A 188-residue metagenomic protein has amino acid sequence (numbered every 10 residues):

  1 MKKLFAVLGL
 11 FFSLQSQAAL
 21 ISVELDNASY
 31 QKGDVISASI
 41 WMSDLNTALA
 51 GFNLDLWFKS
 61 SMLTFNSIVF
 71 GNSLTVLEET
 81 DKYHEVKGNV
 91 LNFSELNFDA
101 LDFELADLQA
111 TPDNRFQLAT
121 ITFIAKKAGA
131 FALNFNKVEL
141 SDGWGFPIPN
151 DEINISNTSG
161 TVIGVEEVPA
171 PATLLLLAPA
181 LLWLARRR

Functional and structural regions predicted by a protein language model:
L4-S13, L177-A180: Sec-dependent N-terminal signal peptides
L14-A19: Sec/Tat signal peptide C-region and signal peptidase I cleavage site
V23-N27: Surface-exposed, proline-enriched loop/turn segments that connect beta strands in immunoglobulin-like
Y30-T80: Low-complexity, serine/threonine/proline/glycine-rich extracellular segments that form mucin-like
N46, V76-F131: Structured beta-strand segments within beta-sheet-rich domains
K126-D142: Contiguous beta-strand segments of beta-sheet-rich domains
I148-G164: Terminal edge beta-strands and adjacent linker/stalk segments of extracellular immunoglobulin-superfamily beta-sandwich
P169-R186: A short, hydrophobic C-terminal helix/tail in secreted or cell-surface proteins
